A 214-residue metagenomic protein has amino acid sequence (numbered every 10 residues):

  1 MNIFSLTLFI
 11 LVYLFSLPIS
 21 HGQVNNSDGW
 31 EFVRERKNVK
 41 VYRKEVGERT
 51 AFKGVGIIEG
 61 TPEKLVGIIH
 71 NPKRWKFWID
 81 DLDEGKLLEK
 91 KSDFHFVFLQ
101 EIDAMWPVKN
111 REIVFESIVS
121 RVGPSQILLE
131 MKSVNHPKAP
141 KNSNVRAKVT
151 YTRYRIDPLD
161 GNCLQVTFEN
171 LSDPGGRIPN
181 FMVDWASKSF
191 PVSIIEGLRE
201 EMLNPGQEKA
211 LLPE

Functional and structural regions predicted by a protein language model:
M1-T7: Positively charged n-region of N-terminal signal peptides that target proteins for export
T7-S16: Bacterial N-terminal signal peptides
H21-E214: Eukaryotic helix-grip
